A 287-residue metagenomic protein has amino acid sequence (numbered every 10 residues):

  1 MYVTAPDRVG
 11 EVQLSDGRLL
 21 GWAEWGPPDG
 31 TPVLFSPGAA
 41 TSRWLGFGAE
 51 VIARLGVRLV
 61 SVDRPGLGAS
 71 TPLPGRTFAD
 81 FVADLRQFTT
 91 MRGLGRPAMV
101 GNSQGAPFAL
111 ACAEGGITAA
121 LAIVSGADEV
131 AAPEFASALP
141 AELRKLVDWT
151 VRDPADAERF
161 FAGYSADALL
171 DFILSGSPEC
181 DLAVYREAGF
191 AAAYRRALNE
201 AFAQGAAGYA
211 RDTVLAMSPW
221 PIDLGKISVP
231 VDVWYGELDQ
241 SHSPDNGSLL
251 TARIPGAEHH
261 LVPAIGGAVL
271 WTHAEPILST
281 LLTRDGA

Functional and structural regions predicted by a protein language model:
M1-E24: N-terminal cap/lid segment of alpha/beta-hydrolase-fold proteins
R18-T71: Conserved HGGG/HGGXW glycine-rich cap/lid loop of the alpha/beta-hydrolase fold
A79-A98: Conserved acidic catalytic loop of the alpha/beta-hydrolase fold
R96-A136: Conserved hydrolase catalytic core segment
A141-I222: Alpha/beta-hydrolase
I227, V233-Y235: Short beta-strand/loop motif that positions the catalytic acidic residue of the alpha/beta-hydrolase fold
Q240-N246: Conserved alpha/beta-hydrolase "acid-adjacent" motif
G256-A287: Catalytic active-site module of serine/aspartate enzymes centered on a nucleophile-bearing elbow/loop
